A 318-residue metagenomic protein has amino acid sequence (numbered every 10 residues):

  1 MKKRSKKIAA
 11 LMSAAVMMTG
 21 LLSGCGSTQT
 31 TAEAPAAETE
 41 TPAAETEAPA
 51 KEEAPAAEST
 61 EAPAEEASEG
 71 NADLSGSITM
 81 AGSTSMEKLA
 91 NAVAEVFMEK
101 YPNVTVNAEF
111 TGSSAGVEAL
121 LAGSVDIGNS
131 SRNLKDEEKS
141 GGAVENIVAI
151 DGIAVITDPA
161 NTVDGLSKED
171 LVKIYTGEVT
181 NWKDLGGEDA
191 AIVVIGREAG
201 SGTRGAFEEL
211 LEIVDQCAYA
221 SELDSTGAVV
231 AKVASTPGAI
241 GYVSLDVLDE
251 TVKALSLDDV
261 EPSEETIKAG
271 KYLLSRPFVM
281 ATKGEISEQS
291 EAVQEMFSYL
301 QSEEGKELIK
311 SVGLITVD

Functional and structural regions predicted by a protein language model:
M1-M12: Bacterial Sec-dependent N-terminal signal peptides
M12-M18: Hydrophobic helical h-region of N-terminal Sec-dependent signal peptides in bacterial secretory/periplasmic proteins
T19-G24: C-terminal motif of bacterial Sec signal peptides marking the signal peptidase cleavage site
G26-Q29, E33-A37, A43, P49-A50 (+2 more regions): Exported/periplasmic ABC-transporter solute-binding proteins
